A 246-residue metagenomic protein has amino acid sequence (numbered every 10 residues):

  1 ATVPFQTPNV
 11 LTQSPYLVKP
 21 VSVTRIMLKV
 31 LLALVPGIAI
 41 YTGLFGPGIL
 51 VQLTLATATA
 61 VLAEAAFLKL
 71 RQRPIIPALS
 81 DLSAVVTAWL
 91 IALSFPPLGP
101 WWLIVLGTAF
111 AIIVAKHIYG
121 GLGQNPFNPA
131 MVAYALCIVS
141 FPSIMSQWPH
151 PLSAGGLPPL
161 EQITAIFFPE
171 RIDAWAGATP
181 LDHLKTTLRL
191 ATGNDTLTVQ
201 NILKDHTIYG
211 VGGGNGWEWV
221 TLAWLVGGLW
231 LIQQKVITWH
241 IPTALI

Functional and structural regions predicted by a protein language model:
A1-E64, L68: N-terminal signal-anchor module of multipass membrane proteins
S14, L62-P74, I112-G123, L225-K235: C-terminal ends of transmembrane helices
A33-I40, E64, A84-A92, T108-A115 (+2 more regions): Hydrophobic, membrane-inserted alpha-helices
G46, A66-P77, S94-V105, G121-F127 (+1 more regions): Transmembrane alpha-helix boundary signature
G46-T59, L98-G107, I208-T221: Structural signature of hydrophobic alpha-helical transmembrane segments
A58-A66, A109-Y119, Y134-V139, I246: Alpha-helical transmembrane segments and their membrane-interface exit regions
I75-V86, L103-G107, Q124-Y134, W239-L245: Cytoplasmic-side transmembrane-helix entry/capping segments in multi-pass membrane proteins
Q124-L222: Long hydrophobic alpha-helical segments that form multi-pass transmembrane helix bundles in integral membrane proteins
